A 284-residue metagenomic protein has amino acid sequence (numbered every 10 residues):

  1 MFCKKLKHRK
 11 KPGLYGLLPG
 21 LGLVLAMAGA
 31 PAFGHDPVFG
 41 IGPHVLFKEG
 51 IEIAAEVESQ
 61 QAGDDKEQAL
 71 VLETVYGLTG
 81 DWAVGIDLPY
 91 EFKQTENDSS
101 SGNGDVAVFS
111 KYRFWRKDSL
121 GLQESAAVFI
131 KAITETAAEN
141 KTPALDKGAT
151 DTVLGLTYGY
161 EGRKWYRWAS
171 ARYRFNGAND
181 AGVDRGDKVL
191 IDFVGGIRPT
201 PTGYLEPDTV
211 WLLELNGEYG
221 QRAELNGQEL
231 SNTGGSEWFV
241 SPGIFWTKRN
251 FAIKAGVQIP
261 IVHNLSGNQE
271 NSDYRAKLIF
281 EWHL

Functional and structural regions predicted by a protein language model:
M1-V38: Cleavable N-terminal export/targeting peptides
A28-E56, Q60-A62, R116-Q123: Outer-membrane beta-barrel biogenesis signature
I41-E49, D81, W115-S125, K164 (+1 more regions): Short loop/turn motifs that connect adjacent beta-strands in outer-membrane beta-barrel proteins
E49-I51, Q68-L72, G104-V108, A126 (+4 more regions): Hydrophobic, lipid-facing positions within transmembrane beta-strands of outer-membrane proteins
I53-A55, I86, S110, A126-I130 (+6 more regions): Membrane-embedded beta-strand positions of outer-membrane beta-barrel proteins
V57-Q61, L88-Q94, F114, I130-T136 (+7 more regions): Transmembrane beta-strands of outer-membrane beta-barrel pores
F92-G186, S231, N271, W282-H283: Outer-membrane pore/translocation modules
V189, F193-L284: Outer membrane beta-barrel transmembrane domains
